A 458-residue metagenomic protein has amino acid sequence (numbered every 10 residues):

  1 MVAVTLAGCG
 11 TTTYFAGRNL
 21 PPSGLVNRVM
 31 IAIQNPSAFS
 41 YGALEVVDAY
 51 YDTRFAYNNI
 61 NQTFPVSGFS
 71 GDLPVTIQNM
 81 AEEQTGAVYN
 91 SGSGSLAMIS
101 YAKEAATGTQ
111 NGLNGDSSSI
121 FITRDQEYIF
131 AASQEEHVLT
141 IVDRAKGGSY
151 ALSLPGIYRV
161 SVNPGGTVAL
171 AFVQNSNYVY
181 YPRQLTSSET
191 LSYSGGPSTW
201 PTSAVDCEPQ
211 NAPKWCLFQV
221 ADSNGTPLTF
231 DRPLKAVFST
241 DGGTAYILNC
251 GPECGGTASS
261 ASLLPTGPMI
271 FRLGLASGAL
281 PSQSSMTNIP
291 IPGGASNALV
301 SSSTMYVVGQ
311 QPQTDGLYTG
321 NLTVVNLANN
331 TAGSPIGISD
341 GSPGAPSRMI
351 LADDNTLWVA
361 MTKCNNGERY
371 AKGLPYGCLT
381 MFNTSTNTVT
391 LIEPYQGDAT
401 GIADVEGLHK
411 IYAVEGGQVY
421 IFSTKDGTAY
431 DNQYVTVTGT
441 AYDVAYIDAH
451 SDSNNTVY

Functional and structural regions predicted by a protein language model:
M1-C9: Sec-dependent bacterial lipoprotein signal peptides
C9-Y458: Predominantly soluble domains enriched in secretory-pathway, periplasmic, or organellar proteins
